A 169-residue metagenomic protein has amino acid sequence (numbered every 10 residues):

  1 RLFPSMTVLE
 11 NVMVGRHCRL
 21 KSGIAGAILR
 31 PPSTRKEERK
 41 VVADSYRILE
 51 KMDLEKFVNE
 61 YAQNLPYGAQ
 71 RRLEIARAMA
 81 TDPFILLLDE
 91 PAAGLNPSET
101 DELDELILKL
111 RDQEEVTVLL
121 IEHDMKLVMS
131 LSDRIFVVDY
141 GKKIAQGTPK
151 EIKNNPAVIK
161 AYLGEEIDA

Functional and structural regions predicted by a protein language model:
R1-A169: Glycine-rich phosphate-binding loops of nucleotide-dependent enzymes
